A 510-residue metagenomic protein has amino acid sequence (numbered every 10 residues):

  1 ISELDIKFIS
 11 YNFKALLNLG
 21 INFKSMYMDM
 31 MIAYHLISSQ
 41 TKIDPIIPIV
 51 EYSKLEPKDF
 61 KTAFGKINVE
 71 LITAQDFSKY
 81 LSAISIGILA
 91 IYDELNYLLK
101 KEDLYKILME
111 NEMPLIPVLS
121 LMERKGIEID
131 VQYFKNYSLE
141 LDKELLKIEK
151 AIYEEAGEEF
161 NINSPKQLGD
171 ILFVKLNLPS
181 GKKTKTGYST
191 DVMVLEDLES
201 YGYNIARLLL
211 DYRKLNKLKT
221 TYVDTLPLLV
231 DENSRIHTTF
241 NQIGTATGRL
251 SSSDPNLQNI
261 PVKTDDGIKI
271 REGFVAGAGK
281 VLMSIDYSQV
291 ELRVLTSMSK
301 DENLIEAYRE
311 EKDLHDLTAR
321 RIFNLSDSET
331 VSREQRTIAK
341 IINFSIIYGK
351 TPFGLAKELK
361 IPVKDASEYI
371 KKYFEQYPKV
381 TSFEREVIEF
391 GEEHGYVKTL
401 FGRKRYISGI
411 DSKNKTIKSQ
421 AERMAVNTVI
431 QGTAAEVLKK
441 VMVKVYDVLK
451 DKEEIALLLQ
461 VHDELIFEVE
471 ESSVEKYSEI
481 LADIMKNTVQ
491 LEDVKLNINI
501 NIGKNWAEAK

Functional and structural regions predicted by a protein language model:
I1-K7, I67-K263, V281, S288-E291 (+6 more regions): Conserved "right-hand" nucleotidyltransferase catalytic core of DNA-directed polymerases
I1-L99: Conserved DEDDh/DEDDy metal-dependent 3′-5′ exonuclease domain
L16-N18, Y34-H35, G169-D170, T247 (+9 more regions): Flexible loop/turn segments at secondary-structure boundaries
I37-K61, K66, Y80, G87 (+1 more regions): Function-dense linear segments that define catalytic or interfacial modules in macromolecule-processing proteins
E70, P117, R124, S180 (+7 more regions): Conserved catalytic core of nucleic-acid polymerases
L146-K150, E154-R207, E375-N427, E468 (+1 more regions): C-terminal polymerase-core module
N161-N163, A456-V461: Short beta-strand
S164, G248, D286, A319 (+6 more regions): Hydrophobic, well-ordered secondary-structure elements that form the walls of internal hydrophobic environments
